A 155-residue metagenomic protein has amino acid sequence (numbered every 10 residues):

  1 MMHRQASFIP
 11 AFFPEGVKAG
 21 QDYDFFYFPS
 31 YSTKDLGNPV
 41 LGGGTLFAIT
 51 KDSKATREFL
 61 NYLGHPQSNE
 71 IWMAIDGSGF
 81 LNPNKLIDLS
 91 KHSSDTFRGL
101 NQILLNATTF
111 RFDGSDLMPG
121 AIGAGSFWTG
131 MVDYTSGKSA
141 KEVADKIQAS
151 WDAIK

Functional and structural regions predicted by a protein language model:
M1, Q5, T50-A55, P119-G123 (+1 more regions): Extracytoplasmic/periplasmic, Sec-exported soluble proteins
M1-D52: Extracytoplasmic/periplasmic substrate-binding proteins
F26, A74-S126, D133: Long, aromatic- and glycine/proline-rich binding clefts that accommodate carbohydrate-like moieties
G44, E58, W128-T129: Positions in alpha-helical segments
D52, Y62-P83: Periplasmic-binding protein-like
D133-D145: Short, charged, surface-exposed loops that flank catalytic or proteolytic processing sites
S150-K155: Short arginine-rich
